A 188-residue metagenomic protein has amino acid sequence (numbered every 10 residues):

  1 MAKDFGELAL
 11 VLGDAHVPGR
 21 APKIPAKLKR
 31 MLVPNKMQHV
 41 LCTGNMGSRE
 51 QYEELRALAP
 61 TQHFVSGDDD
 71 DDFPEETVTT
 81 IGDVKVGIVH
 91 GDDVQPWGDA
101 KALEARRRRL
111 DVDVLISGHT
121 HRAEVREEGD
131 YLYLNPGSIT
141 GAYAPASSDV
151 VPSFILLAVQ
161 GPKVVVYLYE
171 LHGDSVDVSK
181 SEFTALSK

Functional and structural regions predicted by a protein language model:
M1-Q62, D70-E75, S153, T184-K188: N-terminal active-site segment of His-dependent metallophosphoesterases
A2-L10, V78-G87, E127-Y133, V159-V165: Beta-strand-turn-beta hairpins that frame and shape the catalytic cleft of phosphate-ester-processing enzymes
V11-G13, H39-N45, Q62-G67, G87-H90 (+2 more regions): Active-site neighborhood of phospho(di)ester-bond hydrolases with catalytic His/Asp-centered motifs
V17-R20, M46-Q51, D69-E75, D93-D99 (+2 more regions): Active-site environment of divalent metal-dependent phosphoester hydrolases
T61-V112: Helix-adjacent hinge/juxtasegments
F64, W97-K163: Conserved beta-sheet core of the metallophosphoesterase superfamily
E76-V78, F154-L156, L168: Conserved hydrophobic/aromatic beta-strand scaffold that supports enzyme active sites
T120-G129, G161-K188: A short C-terminal boundary segment appended to hydrolase-like catalytic domains
